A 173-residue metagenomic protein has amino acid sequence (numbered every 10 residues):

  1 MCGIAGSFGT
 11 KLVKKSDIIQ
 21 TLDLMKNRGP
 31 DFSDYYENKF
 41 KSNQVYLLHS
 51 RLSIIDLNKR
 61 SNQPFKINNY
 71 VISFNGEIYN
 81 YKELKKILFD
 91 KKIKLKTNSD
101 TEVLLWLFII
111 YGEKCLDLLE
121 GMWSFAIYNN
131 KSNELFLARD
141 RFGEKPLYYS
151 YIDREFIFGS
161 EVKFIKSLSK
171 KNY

Functional and structural regions predicted by a protein language model:
M1-Y173: Cysteine-centered catalytic environments shared across enzyme families
